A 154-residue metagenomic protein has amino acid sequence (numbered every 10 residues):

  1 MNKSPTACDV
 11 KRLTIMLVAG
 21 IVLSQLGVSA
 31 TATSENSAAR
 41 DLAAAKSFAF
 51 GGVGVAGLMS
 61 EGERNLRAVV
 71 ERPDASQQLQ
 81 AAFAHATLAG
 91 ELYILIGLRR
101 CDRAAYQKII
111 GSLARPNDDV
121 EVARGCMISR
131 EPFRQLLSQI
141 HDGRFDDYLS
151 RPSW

Functional and structural regions predicted by a protein language model:
N2-I15: Bacterial N-terminal signal peptides that target proteins for export
T14-Q25: Bacterial N-terminal signal peptides
A32-R40, E71-A82, R103-R115: Amphipathic alpha-helical scaffolding segments comprising HEAT/armadillo-like alpha-solenoid repeats
A44-L58: HEAT-repeat alpha-solenoid elements in large eukaryotic scaffold proteins
M59-G62, E91: Residue-level detector of extended alpha-helical repeat arrays and alpha-solenoid scaffolds
N65-A68, G97-R100, S129-G143: Core register positions within helices of long alpha-helical scaffolds
F83-A89, L113-M127: Short coil turns that connect the paired helices of HEAT/ARM alpha-solenoid repeats
A84-D102: Short N-proximal segments of mature Sec-exported proteins
